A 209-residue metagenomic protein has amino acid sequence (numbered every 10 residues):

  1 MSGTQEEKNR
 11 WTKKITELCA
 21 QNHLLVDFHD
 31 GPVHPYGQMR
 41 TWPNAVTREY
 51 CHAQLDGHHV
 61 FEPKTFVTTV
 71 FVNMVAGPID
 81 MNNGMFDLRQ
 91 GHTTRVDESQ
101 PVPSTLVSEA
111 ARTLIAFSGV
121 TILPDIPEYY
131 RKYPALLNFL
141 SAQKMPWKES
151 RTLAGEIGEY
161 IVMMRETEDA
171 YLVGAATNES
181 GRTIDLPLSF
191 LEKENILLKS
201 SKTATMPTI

Functional and structural regions predicted by a protein language model:
M1-P103: Aromatic- and carboxylate-enriched substrate-binding clefts and catalytic-loop regions of carbohydrate-active enzymes
T12-T16, R112, L188: Short amphipathic alpha-helical segments and helix-helix/interface helices
A20, V120, A176-N178: Hydrophobic alpha-helix feature that most strongly marks membrane-spanning transmembrane helices and their immediate
V26, I115, V173: Conserved, mostly hydrophobic/aromatic
D30, P127-Y129, T177, F190 (+1 more regions): A mature extracytoplasmic/lumenal domain signature
V107, A111-L153: Catalytic cores of secreted or luminal carbohydrate-active enzymes
I157-E192, I196: Carbohydrate-binding surface patches
S200-I209: Solvent-exposed beta-strand/loop surfaces of large extracellular or lumenal domains
